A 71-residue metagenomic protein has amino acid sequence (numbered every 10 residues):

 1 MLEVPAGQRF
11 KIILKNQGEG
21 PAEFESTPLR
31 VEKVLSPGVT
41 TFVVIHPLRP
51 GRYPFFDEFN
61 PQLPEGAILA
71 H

Functional and structural regions predicted by a protein language model:
M1-L2, R30-V34, V43-V44: Beta-strand-rich interaction surfaces with strong enrichment in secreted/lumenal proteins
M1-R9: N-terminal edge beta-strand
F10, G20-A22: Short beta-strand/loop motifs in extracellular/secreted proteins, especially within beta-sandwich accessory domains
I13, E25, V44: Short, conserved beta-strand segments within well-ordered enzyme catalytic domains that often line or immediately flank
L14-G18: Asparagine-centered strand-capping/turn motif at beta-strand->loop junctions
E19, L35-H71: Extracellular/periplasmic metallocenter environments
A22-P28: Change to "...patches in solvent-exposed regions of secreted, membrane-anchored, or virion-exposed structural
